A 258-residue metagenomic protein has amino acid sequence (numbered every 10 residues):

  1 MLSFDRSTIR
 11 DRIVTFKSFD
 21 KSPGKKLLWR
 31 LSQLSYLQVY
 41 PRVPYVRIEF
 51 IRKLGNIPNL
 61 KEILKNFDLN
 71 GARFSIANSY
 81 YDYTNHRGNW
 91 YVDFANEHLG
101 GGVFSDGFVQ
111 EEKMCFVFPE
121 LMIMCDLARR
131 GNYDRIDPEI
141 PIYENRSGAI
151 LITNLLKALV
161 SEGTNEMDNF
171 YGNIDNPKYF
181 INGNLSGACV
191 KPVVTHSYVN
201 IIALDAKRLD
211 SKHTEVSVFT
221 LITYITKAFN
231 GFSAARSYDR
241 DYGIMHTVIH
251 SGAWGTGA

Functional and structural regions predicted by a protein language model:
M1-A258: Macrodomain-like recognition of ADP-ribose-binding/processing modules
